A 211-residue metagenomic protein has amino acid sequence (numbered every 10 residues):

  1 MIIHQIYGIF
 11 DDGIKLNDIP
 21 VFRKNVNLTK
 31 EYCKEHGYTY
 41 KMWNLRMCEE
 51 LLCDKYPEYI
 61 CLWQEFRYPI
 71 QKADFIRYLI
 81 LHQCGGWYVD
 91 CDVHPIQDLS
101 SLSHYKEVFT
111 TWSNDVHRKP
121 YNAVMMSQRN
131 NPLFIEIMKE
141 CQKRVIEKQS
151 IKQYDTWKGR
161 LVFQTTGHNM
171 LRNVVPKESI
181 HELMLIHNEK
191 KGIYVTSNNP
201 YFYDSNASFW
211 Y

Functional and structural regions predicted by a protein language model:
M1-A73, V89-Y211: Glycosyltransferase-associated regions of secretory-pathway enzymes, highlighting luminal stem/catalytic domains
D74-G86: Small-residue hinge/turn detector
